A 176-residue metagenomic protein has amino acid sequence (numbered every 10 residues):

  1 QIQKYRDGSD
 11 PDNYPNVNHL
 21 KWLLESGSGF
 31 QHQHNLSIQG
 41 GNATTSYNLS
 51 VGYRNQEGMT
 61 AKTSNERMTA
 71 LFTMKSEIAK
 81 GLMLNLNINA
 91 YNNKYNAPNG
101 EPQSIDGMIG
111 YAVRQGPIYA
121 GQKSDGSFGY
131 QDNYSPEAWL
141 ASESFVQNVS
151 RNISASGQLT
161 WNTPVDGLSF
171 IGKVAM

Functional and structural regions predicted by a protein language model:
Q1-A61, N99-P102, E143, T160: Residues embedded in well-ordered regular secondary structure
Q1-N16, G58-N65, T69-S154, S169-M176: Surface-exposed loop/interface segments of Gram-negative outer-membrane beta-barrel transport/assembly proteins
Q31, N42-A43, E77-A79, P164-D166: Outer-membrane beta-barrel channels and translocator barrels
T44, Q158, L168-G172: Secondary-structure boundary/capping motif
Y119, W161-D166: Short secondary-structure junctions and interdomain/linker hinges
S156-T163, M176: Alpha-helical support elements that line or immediately flank enzyme active sites and cofactor-binding pockets
